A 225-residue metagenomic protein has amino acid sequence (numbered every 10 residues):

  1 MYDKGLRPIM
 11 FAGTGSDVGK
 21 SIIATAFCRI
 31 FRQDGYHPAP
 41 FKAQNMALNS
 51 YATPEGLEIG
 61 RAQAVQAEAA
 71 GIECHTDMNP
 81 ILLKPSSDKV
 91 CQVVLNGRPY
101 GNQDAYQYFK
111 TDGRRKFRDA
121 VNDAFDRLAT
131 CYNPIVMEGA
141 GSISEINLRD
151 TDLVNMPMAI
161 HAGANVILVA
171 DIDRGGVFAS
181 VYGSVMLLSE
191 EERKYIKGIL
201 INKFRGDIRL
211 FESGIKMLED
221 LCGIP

Functional and structural regions predicted by a protein language model:
M1-I224: Flexible phosphate-sensing "switch/lid" loops adjacent to ATP/NTP-binding sites across phosphate-transfer
